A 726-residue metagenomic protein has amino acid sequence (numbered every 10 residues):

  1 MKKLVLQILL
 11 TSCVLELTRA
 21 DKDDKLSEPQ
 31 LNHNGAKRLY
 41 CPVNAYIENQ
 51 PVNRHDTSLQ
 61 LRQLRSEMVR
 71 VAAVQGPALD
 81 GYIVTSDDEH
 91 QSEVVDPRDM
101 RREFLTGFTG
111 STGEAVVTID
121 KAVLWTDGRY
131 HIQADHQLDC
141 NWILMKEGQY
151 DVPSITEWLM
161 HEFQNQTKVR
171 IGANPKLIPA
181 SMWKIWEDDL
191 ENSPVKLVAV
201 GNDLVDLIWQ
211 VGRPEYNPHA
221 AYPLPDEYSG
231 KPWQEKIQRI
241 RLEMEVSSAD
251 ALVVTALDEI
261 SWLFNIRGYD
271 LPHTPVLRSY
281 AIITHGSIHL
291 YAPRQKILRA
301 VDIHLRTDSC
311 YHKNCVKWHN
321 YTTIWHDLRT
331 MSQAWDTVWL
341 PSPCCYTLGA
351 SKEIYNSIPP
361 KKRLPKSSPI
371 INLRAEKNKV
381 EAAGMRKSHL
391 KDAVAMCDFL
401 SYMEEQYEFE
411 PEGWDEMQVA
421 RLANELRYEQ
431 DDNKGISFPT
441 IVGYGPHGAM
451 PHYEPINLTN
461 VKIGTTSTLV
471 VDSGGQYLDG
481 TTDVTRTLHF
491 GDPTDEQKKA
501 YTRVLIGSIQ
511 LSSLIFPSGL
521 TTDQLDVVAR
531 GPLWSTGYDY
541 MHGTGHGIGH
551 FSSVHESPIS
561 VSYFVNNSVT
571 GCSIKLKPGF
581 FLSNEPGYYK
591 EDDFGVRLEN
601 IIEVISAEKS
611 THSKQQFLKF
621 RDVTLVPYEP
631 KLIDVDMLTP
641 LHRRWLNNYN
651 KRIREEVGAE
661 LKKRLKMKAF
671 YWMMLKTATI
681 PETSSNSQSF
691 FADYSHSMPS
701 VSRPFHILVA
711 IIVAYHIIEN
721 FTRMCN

Functional and structural regions predicted by a protein language model:
K2-A20, I707-I718: Cleavable N-terminal signal peptides of Sec/SRP-targeted secreted and luminal proteins
L10, R38, T722-M724: Mature extracytoplasmic/luminal segments of secretory-pathway proteins
T11, H550, I602, S700 (+1 more regions): Alpha-helical and His/Cys-centered functional microenvironments
R19-Y694: Active-site neighborhoods and metal-handling regions in enzymes and metal-associated proteins
S685-A710, C725: C-terminal GPI-anchoring signal of eukaryotic secretory precursors
H716-N726: C-terminal membrane-anchoring or membrane-association module
